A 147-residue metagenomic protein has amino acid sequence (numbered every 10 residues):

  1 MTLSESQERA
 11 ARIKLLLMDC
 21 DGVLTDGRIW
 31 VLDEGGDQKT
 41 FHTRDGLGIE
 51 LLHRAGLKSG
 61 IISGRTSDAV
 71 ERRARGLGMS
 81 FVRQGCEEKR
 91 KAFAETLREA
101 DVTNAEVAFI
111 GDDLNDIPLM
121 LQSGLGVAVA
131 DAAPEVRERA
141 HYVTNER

Functional and structural regions predicted by a protein language model:
M1-M18: Non-catalytic pre-domain segments flanking phosphatase-related domains
R12-K14, L57, A105-E106: Short coil/turn segments at beta-strand junctions that form active-site/ligand-binding loops
L17-D19, I110-G111: Generic enzyme active-site microenvironment
L24-R54, S63: A positional/architectural concept
G35-K39, A69, G76-L77, F81-R83 (+1 more regions): Mg2+-dependent phosphoryl-transfer enzymes with acidic/Ser/Thr/Gly-rich catalytic loops
I49-R73, Q84: Substrate-recognition element of Asp-dependent hydrolases with the DxDx(T/V) motif
